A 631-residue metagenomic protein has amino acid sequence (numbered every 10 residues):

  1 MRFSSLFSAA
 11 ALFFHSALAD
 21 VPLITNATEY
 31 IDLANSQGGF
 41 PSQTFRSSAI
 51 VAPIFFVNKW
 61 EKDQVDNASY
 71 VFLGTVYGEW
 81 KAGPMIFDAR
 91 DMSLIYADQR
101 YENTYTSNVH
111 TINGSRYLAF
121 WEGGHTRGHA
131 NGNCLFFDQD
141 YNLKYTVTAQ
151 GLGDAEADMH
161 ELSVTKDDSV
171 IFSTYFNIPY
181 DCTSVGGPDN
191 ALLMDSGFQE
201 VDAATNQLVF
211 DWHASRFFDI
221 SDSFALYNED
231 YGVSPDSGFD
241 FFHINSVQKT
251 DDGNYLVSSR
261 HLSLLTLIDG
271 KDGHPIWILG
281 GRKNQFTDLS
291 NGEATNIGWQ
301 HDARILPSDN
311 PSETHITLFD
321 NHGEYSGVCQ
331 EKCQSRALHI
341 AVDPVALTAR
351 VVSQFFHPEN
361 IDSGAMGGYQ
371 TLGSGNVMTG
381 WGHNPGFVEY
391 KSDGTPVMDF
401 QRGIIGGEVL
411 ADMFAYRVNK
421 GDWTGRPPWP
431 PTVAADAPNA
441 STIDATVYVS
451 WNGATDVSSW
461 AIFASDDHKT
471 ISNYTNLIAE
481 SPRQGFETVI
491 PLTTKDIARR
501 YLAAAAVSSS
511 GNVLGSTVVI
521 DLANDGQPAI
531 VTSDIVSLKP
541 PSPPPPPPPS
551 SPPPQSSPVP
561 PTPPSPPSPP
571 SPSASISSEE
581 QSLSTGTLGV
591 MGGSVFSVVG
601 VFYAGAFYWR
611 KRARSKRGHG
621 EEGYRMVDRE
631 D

Functional and structural regions predicted by a protein language model:
M1-A19, D631: Fungal secretory targeting signals
L18-P541: Histidine-/acidic-rich catalytic cores in large beta-rich domains
D20, P558, D628-R629: Intrinsic disorder/low-complexity signal
S537-P572: Fungal extracellular serine/threonine-rich, low-complexity, intrinsically disordered "mucin-like" regions of secreted
S565-V590: Extracellular Ser/Thr-rich, low-complexity/disordered mucin-like segments
G589-V598: Hydrophobic H-region at the start of alpha-helical membrane spans
S597-R612: Single-pass type I membrane-protein transmembrane alpha-helix
W609-D631: Intrinsically disordered, low-complexity terminal tails of fungal membrane proteins
